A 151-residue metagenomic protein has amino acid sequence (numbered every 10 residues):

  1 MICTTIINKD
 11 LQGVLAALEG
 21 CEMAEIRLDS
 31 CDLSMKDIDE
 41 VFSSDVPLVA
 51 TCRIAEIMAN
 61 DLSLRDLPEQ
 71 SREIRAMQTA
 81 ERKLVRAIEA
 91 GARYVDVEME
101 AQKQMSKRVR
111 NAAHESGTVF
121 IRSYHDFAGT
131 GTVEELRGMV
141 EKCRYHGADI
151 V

Functional and structural regions predicted by a protein language model:
M1-R65, E89: Conserved N-terminal beta1-alpha1 strand-loop-helix module at the mouth
T5-I7, M23-L33, T51, E73-L84 (+3 more regions): Catalytic beta/alpha-barrel core
I7-L15, S106-I121: Domain-start "cap" segments at the beginnings of catalytic or binding domains
L11-M23, A80-A90, M139-G147: Alpha/beta enzyme core
S30-D45, M99-E115, G131-E134: Active-site-adjacent beta->alpha loops and helix N-cap segments on the catalytic face of soluble alpha/beta enzymes
A55-K83: Cofactor- and metal-binding active-site motifs of prokaryotic enzymes that mediate redox/radical or nucleophilic
N111-D149: Histidine/lysine/aspartate-rich catalytic loop segments that bind and position anionic ligands
